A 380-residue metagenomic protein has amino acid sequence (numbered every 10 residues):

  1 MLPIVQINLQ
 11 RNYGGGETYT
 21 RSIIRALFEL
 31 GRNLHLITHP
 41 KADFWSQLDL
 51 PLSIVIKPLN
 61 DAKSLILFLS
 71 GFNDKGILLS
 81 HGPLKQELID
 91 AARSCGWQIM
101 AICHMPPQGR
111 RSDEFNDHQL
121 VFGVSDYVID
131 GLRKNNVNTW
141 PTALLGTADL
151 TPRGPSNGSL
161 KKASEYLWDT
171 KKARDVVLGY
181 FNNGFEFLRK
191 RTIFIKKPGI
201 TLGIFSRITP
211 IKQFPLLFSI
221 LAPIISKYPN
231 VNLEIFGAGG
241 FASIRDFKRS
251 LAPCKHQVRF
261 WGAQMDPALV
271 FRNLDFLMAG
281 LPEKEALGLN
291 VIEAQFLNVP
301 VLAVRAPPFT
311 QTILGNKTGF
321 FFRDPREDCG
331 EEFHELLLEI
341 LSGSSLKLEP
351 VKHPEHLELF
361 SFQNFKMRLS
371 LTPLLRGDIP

Functional and structural regions predicted by a protein language model:
V5, L160-K212, F218, E234: Conserved donor-binding/catalytic core segment of Leloir-type glycosyltransferases
Q6-G14, T18-S64, F241-A242: N-terminal strand-loop element at the rim of the active site of nucleotide-sugar-dependent glycosyltransferases
G14-S22, I200, T209-P223: A conserved mid-protein helix/loop that constitutes part of the nucleotide-sugar donor-binding site
L36-D43, F205, N232-R245, F260: Glycosyltransferase donor-sugar binding loop
T38, P300-R305: Short hydrophobic beta-strand element within catalytic cores of glycosyltransferases and related nucleotide-activated
L79-K85, C103: Short His-centered aromatic/hydrophobic patch
K171, T310-E339: Change "using UDP/GDP/dTDP sugars" to "using nucleotide sugars
R245-A263: Nucleotide-activated donor-binding/catalytic signature segment of Leloir-type glycosyltransferases, i.e., the conserved
